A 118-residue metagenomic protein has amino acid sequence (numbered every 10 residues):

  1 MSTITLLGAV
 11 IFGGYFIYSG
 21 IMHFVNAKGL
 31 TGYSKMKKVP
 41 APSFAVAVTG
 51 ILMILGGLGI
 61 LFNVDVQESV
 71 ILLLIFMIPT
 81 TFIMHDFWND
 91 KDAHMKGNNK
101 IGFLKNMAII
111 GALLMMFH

Functional and structural regions predicted by a protein language model:
M1-H118: Membrane-interface extramembranous regions
